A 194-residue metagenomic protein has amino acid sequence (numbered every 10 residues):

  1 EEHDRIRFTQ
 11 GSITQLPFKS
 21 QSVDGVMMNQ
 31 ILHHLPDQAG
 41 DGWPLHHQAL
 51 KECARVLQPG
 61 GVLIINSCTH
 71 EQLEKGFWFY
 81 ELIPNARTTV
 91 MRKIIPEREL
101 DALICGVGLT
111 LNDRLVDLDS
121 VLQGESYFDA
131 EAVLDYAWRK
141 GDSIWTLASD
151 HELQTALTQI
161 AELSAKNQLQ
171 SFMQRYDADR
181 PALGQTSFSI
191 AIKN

Functional and structural regions predicted by a protein language model:
E2-K19: Conserved SAM-binding strand-loop segment of SAM-dependent methyltransferases
M27, L32: A conserved beta-strand element that flanks and buttresses the S-adenosyl-L-methionine
P44-V62: A short glycine-rich, Lys/Arg-flanked "PGG" loop and its adjoining helix->strand segment in the class I
V62-R92: Conserved class I S-adenosyl-L-methionine
R92-G108: Short alpha-helix
G108-L109, P181-N194: Core SAM-dependent methyltransferase catalytic element
L109-V121: Conserved S-adenosyl-L-methionine
S120-M173: C-terminal helical/coil "lid" or tail adjacent to the Rossmann-like core of SAM-dependent
